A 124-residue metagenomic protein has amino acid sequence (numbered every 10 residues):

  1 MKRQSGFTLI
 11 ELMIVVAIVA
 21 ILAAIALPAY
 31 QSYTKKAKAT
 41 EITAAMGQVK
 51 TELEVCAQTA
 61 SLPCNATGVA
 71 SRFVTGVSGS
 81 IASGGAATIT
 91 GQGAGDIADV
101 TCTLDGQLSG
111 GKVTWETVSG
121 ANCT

Functional and structural regions predicted by a protein language model:
M1, Y33-K36, Q48, A70: Intrinsically disordered, low-complexity sequence elements enriched in Ser/Thr/Gly/Pro
M1-K2, F7, A29, A44 (+2 more regions): Mixed-charge, polar/low-complexity N-terminal
M1-Y33: N-terminal single-pass transmembrane signal-anchor helix
F7, T40, G120-A121: Alpha-helical membrane and juxtamembrane elements of multi-pass inner-membrane transport and channel proteins
V15-I18, L22-L27, A37, V55 (+2 more regions): N-terminal cationic amphipathic segment used for targeting or macromolecule association
K35-S61: Membrane-proximal N-terminal amphipathic helix
T51-T124: Periplasmic/extracellular, small/polar-rich flexible segments of pilin-like filament-forming proteins
